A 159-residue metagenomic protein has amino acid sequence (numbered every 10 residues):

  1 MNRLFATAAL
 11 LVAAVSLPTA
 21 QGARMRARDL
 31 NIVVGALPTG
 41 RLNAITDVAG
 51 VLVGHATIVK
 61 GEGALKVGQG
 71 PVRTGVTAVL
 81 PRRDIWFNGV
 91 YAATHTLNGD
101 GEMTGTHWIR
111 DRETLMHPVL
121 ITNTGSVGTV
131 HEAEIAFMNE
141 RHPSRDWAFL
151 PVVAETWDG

Functional and structural regions predicted by a protein language model:
M1-A8: Bacterial N-terminal signal peptides that target proteins for export
A9-T19: Hydrophobic h-region of N-terminal signal peptides that target proteins for export in Gram-negative bacteria
Q21-G159: Alpha/propeptide regions of enzymes that mature by internal proteolysis
